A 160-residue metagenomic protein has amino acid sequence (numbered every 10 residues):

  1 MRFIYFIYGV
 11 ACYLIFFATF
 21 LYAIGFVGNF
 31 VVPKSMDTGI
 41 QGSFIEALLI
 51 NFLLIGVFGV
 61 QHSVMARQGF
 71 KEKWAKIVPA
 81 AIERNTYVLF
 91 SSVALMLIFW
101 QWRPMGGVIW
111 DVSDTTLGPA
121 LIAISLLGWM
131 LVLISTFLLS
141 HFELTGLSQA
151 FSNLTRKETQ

Functional and structural regions predicted by a protein language model:
F3-F16, F30-V93: Alpha-helical transmembrane segments in multi-pass membrane proteins
I7-Q41, V93-L126: Long, highly hydrophobic alpha-helical transmembrane signal-anchor segments
A23, N51, G59-Q61, Q101 (+2 more regions): Functionally constrained cores in energy, signaling, and assembly domains
L54-G59, M96, S125-I134: Hydrophobic cores of alpha-helical transmembrane segments in multi-pass inner/ER membrane proteins, independent
R67-E83, P104-Q160: Cytosolic-biased juxtamembrane loops and peripheral soluble domains of multi-pass membrane proteins
